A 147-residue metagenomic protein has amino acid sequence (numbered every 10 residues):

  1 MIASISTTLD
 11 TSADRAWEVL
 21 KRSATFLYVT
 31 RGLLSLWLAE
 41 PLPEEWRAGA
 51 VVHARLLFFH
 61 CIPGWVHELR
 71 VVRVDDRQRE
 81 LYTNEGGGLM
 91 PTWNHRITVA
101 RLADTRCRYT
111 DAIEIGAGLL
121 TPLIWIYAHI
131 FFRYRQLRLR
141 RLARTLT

Functional and structural regions predicted by a protein language model:
M1-A48: Hydrophobic ligand-binding cavity/cleft-lining segments
I2-S4, G64-L69, P91-R96: Short, surface-exposed coil-to-beta transition loops
L9-A13, L56-H60, I115-A117: Beta-strand elements of well-folded, non-transmembrane domains
R15-L20, F26, A54, V71 (+3 more regions): Hydrophobic pocket/interface hotspot
L27, W37-G86: Glycine-rich portal/gate segments that line the openings of hydrophobic small-molecule binding cavities
L33-W37, R141-T147: Short, highly charged C-terminal tails/helix-capping segments
Y82-I130: Beta-strand/loop substructures that line and gate deep hydrophobic ligand-binding cavities in soluble
I130-R138: A non-catalytic, amphipathic alpha-helix used as a structural packing/dimerization or gating element in enzyme scaffolds
